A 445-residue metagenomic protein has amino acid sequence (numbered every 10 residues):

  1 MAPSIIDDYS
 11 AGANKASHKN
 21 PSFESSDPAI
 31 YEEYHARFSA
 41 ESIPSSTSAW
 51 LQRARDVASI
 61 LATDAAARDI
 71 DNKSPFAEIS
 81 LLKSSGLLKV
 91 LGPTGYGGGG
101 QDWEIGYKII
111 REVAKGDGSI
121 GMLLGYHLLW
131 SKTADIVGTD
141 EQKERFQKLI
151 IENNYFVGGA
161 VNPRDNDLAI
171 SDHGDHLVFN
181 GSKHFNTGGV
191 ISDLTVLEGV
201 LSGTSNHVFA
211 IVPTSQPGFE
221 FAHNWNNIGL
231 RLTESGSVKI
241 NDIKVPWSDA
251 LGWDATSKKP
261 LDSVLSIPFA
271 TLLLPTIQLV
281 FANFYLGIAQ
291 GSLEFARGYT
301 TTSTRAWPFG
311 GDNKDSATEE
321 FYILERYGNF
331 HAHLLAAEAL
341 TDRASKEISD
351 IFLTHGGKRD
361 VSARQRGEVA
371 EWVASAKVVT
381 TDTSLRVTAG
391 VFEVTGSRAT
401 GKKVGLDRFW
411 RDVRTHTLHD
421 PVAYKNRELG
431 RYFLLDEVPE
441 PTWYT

Functional and structural regions predicted by a protein language model:
A2-G125: Amphipathic, small/basic residue-rich leader segments at the start of a protein or domain
Q52-R55, V178, G287-Q290, E294 (+4 more regions): Generic structural signal for well-ordered, non-transmembrane alpha-helical segments in soluble/cytosolic regions
A66-D69, A336-S375, F392-T395: C-terminal helix-coil-helix/basic helical segment that borders enzyme active sites and/or dimer interfaces and provides
S74-S84, K89-I191: Glycine-rich flavin
I79-L81, E144, G310-E319, D350-A370 (+1 more regions): Charge-rich, acidic-biased intrinsically disordered regions
N186-N224: A short core secondary-structure module
L232-L334: Glycine-rich beta->alpha junctions and the first turn(s) of the following alpha-helix
E393-T445: Glycine-rich phosphate/cofactor-binding loops in nucleotide/flavin-utilizing enzymes
